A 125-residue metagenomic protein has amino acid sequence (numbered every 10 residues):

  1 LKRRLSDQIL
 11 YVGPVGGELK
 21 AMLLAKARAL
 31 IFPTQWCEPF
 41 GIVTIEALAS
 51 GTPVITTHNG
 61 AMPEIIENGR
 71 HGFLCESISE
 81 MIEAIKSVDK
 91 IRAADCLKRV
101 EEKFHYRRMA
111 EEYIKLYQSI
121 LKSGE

Functional and structural regions predicted by a protein language model:
L1-V15: Nucleotide-activated donor-binding/catalytic signature segment of Leloir-type glycosyltransferases, i.e., the conserved
Y11, G17-A21, M62, M81: Acidic, amphipathic alpha-helical patches
G16-A27, A49, E67: Short acidic alpha-helix that forms the nucleotide-activated donor recognition element in Leloir-type transferases
F32-W36: Short Ser/Thr-rich beta->loop micro-motif in glycosyltransferases that lines and helps position the nucleotide-sugar
G41-T44, M62: Short glycine/serine-rich donor-binding loops of glycosyltransferases
P53-T56: Short hydrophobic beta-strand element within catalytic cores of glycosyltransferases and related nucleotide-activated
P63-S87: Change "using UDP/GDP/dTDP sugars" to "using nucleotide sugars
S87-K115, S119: A short, well-ordered alpha-helix in the C-terminal region of glycosyltransferases
